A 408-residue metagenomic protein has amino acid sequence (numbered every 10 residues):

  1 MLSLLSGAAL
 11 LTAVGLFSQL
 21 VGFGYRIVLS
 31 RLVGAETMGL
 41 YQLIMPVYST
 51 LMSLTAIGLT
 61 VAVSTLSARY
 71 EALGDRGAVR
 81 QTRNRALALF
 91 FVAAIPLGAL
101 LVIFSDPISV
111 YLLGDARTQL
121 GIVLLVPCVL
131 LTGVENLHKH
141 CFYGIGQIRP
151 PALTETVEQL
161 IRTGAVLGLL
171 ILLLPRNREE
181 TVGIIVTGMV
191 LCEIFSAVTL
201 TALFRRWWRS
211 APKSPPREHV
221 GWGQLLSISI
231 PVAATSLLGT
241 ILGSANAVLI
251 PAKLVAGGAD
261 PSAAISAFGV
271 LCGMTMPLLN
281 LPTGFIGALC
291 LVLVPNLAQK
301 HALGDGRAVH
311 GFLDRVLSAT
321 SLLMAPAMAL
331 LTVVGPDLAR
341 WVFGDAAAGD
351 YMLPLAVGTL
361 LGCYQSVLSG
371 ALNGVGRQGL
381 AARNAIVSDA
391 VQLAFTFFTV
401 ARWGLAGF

Functional and structural regions predicted by a protein language model:
M1-V21, G77, Q81, R217-G239: N-terminal membrane topogenesis motif
L11-G15, S49, F90, L124-L125 (+9 more regions): Residue-level signature of transmembrane alpha-helical cores of multipass secondary-active transporters and flippases
L29-T50, V182-G183, G223-I228, V232 (+2 more regions): Interfacial/gating helices of multi-pass transporter permease domains
I57-A72, L279-G304, L317: Helix-loop junctions and terminal segments of transmembrane helices in multi-pass membrane transport/translocation
V61-D106, G133, H310-A327: Membrane-water interface segments that mark the loop-to-transmembrane alpha-helix transition
S105-L124, L331-G362, S366: Interfacial segments at transmembrane-helix termini and the short loops linking adjacent helices
T132-T154, V357-V387, F398: Membrane-interface junctions at transmembrane-helix termini in multi-pass inner-membrane proteins
I148-P150, L160-V198, G379, D389-F408: Membrane-interface helix-loop junctions in multi-pass transport and translocation proteins
